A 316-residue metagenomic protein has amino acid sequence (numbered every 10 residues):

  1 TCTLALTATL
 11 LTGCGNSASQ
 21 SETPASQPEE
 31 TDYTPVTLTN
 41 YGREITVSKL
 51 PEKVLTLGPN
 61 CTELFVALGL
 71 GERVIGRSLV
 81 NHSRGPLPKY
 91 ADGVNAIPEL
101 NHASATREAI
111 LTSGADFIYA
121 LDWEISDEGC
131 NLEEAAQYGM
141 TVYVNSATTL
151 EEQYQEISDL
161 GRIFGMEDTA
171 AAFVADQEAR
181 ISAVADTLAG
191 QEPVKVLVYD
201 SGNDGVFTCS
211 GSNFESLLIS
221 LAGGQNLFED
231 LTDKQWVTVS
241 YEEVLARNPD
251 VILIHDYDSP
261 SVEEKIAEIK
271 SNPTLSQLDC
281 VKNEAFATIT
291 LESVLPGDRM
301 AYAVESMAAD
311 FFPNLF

Functional and structural regions predicted by a protein language model:
T1-A18: Sec-dependent N-terminal signal peptides of Gram-positive bacterial secreted proteins and lipoproteins
G13-E63, E167-Y199, D310-F316: Bacterial Sec-exported substrate-binding components of ABC uptake systems
N40-G42, I97-E108, T232-Y241: Short helix-initiation/N-cap motifs at beta->coil->alpha
T56-S113, F117-E124, L227: A short, structured surface patch at a secondary-structure boundary
T106-A115, Y138, T238-N248: Short helices/loops that flank or line small-molecule/ion binding pockets
E124-C130, N145-D159, I163, P193-L217 (+1 more regions): Extracytoplasmic ligand-binding site segments that recognize negatively charged/polar headgroups
T149-R162, A171-A175, V251-F316: Structured C-terminal subdomain patch of bacterial secreted/periplasmic proteins
F207-W236: Alpha-helical, coiled-coil/dimerization segments enriched in small aliphatic residues
